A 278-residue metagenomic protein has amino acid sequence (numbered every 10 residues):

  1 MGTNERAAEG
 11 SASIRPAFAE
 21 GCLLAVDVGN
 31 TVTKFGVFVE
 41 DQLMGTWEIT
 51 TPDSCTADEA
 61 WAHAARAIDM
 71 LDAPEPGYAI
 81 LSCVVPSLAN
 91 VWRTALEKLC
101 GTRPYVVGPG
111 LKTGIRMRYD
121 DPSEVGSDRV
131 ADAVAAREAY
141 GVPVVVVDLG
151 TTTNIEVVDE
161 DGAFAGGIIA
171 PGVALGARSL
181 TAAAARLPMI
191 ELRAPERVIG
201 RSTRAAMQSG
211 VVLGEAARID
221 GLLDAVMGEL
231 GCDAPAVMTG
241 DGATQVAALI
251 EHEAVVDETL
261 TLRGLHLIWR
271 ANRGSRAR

Functional and structural regions predicted by a protein language model:
G2, A12, F18-D72, A163-M189 (+1 more regions): Short glycine-rich, Thr/Ser-proximal phosphate-binding strand/loop in the N-terminal lobe of ATP-dependent enzymes
G2-A7, A12-G21, A25, A177-R278: ATP-binding/phosphotransfer module of carbohydrate and carboxylate kinases, centering on a glycine-rich
L23-D27, I80, V144-D148, V237: Short glycine-aspartate micro-motif
T31, T152, T244: Conserved Rossmann-like nucleotide-cofactor binding loop
E59, E75, V84-Y140, I250-R273: Glycine-rich phosphate-binding loop and adjoining helix at the ATP-binding site of ATP-dependent phosphoryl-transfer
A64-Y78, L99, L222-D233: Phosphate/pyrophosphate-binding loops at sites that engage ATP/ADP/AMP, CoA/4′-phosphopantetheine, polyphosphate
P74-V85, R103-Y105, G231-D241: Short glycine-rich phosphate-binding loop at a beta-alpha junction
T102-V106, L111-A183, V212-L222: Phosphate-binding/catalytic loop of phosphoryl-transfer enzymes
